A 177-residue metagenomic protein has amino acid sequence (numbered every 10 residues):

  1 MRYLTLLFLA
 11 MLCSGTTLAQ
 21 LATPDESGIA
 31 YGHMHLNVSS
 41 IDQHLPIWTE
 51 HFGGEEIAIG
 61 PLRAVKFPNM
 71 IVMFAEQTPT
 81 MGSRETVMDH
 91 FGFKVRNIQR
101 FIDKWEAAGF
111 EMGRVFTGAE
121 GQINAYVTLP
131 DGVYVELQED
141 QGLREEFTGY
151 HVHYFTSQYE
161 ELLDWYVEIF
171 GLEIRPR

Functional and structural regions predicted by a protein language model:
T5-T16: Bacterial N-terminal signal peptides
A19-E26, E106-Y154, R175-R177: Vicinal oxygen chelate
Q20-A22, G53-T86, V127-Q141, E173-R177: Conserved short beta-strand elements that form part of the metal-binding/catalytic scaffold of enzyme active sites
E26-I59: Mature N-terminal segment immediately following signal peptide/propeptide cleavage in secreted/periplasmic
Y31, T86-H90, H151: Eukaryotic phosphotyrosine signaling hubs
H35-V38, H51-E56, G92-V95, G109 (+3 more regions): Sec/Tat-exported extracytoplasmic proteins
V38-Q43, T86-V133, S157-D164, E168: Vicinal oxygen chelate
